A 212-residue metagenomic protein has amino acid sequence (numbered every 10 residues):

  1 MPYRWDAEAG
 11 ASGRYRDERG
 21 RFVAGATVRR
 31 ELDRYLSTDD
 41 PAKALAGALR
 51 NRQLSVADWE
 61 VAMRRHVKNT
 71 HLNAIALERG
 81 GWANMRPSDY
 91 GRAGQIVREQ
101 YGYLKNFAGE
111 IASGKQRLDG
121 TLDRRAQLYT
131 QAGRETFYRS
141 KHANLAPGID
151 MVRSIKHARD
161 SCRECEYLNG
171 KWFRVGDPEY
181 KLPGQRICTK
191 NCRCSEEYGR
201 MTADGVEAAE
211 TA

Functional and structural regions predicted by a protein language model:
M1-N191, E197-A212: Domain-core detector
